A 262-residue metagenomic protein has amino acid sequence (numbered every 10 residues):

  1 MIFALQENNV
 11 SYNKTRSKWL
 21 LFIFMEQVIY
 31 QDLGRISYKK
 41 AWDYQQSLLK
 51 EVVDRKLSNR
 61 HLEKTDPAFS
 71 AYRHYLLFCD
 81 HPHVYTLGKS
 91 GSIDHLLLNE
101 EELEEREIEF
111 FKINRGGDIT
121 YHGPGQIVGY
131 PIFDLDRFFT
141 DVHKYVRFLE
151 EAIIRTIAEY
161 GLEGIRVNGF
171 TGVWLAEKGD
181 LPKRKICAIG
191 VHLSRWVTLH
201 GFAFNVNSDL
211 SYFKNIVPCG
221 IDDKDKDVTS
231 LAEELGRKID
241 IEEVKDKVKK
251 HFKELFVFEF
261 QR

Functional and structural regions predicted by a protein language model:
N8, Y12-N13: Intrinsic-disorder-associated, low-complexity terminal segments enriched in Asp/Asn/His/Tyr and depleted of Lys/Arg
I23-K183, S211, I239: N-terminal lobe of the biotin/lipoate ligase/transferase fold
W174, H192, S211-R262: C-terminal accessory segment of soluble enzyme catalytic cores
I186-I189: Histidine/acidic-rich helix-loop-helix segments that form or flank divalent-metal centers in metalloenzyme catalytic
V197-V206: Conserved phosphate/anionic-ligand binding catalytic regions in large, soluble enzymes, centered on
